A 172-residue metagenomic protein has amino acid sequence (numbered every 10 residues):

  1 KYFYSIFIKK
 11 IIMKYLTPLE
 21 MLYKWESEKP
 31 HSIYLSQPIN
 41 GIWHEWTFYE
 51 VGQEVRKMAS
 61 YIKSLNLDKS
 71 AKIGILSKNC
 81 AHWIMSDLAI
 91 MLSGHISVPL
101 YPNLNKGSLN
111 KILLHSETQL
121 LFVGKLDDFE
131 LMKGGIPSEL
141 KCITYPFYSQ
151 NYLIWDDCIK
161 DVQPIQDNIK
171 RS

Functional and structural regions predicted by a protein language model:
K1-I12: Short, Lys/Arg-enriched N-terminal segments with co-localized hydrophobic residues within the first ~10-30 amino acids
M13-Y34: A short N-terminal helical cap/helix-turn-helix that marks the beginning of AMP-binding/adenylate-forming
Y34-C80, I84, L88, N105-N110 (+1 more regions): Conserved AMP-binding/adenylate-forming core of the ANL superfamily
S36, Q119, G124, Y145-P146: Conserved residues at the C-terminal ends of beta-strands
G94: Structured binding elements
P102-G134: Conserved ATP-dependent adenylate/AMP-binding module captured primarily in the ANL superfamily
D127-S172: ANL superfamily adenylate-forming
